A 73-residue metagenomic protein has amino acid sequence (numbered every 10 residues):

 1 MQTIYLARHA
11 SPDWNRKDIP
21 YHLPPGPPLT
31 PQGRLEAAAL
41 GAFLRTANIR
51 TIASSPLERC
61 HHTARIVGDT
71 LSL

Functional and structural regions predicted by a protein language model:
Q2, A7-L73: Active-site-proximal alpha-helix that buttresses catalytic centers in soluble enzyme cores
